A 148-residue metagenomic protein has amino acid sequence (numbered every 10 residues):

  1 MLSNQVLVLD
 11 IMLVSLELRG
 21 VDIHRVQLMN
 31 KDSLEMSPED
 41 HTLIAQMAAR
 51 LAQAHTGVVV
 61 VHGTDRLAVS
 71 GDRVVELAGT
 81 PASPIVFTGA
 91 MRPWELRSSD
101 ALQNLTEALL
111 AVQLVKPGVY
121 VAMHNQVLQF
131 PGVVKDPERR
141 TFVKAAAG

Functional and structural regions predicted by a protein language model:
M1-G148: Active-site histidine-anchored catalytic micro-motif
